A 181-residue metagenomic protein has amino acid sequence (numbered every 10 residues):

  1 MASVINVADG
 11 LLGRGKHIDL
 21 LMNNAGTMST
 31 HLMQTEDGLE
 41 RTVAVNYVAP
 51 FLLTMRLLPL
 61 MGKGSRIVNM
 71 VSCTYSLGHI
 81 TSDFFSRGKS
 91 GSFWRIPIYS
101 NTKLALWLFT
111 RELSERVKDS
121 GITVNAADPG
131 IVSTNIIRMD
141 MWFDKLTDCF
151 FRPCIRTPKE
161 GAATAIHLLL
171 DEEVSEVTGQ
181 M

Functional and structural regions predicted by a protein language model:
S3-D9, G13, D37-A44: Active-site Tyr-X3-Lys motif and surrounding loop/helix of classical short-chain dehydrogenase/reductase
G10-N23, L32-Q34: A glycine-rich helix->loop->beta "capping" turn within Rossmann-like NAD(P)(H)-dependent oxidoreductase domains
H17-L21, G121-T123, T178: Residues at or immediately flanking beta-strands
G26-Q34, E40-V43, G62-I122, D128-D148: Catalytic loop of short-chain dehydrogenase/reductase
Y47-V48: Ankyrin-repeat alpha-helix packing hotspot
T54-M55, R111: A short, exposed helix-loop element centered on a Lys and neighboring polar residues
M61-G62, E176: A short, flexible helix-to-loop-to-beta junction within the catalytic ATP-binding CA
A126, C149-M181: C-terminal helical subdomain
